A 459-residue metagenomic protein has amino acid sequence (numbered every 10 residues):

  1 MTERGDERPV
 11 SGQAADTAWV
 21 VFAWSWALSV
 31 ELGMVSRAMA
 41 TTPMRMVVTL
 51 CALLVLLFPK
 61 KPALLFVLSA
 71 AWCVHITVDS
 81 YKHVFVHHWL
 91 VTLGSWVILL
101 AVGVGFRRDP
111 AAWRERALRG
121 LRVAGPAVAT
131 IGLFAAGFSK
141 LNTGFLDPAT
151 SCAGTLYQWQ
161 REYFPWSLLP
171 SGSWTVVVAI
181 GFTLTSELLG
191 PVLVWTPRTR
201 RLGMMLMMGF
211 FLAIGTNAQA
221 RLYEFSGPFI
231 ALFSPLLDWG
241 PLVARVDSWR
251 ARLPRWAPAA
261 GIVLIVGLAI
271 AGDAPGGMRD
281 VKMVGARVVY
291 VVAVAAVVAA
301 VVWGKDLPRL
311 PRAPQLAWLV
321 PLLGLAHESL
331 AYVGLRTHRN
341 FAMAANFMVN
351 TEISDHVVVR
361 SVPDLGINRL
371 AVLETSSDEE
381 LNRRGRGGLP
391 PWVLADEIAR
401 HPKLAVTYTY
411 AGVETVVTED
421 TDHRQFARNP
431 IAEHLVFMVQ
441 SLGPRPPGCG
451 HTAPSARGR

Functional and structural regions predicted by a protein language model:
E3-W24, K61-A63, W249-A257: N-terminal membrane topogenic signal
V20-E31, T42-C73, V123-L141, T175-N217 (+4 more regions): Functionalized membrane-embedded alpha-helices
L32-A38, V74-K82, T216-N217, V266-D280 (+1 more regions): Juxtamembrane "helix-exit" motif on the non-cytosolic side of transmembrane helices
V104-R119, L237-A257, A300-R309: Membrane-interface junctions at the ends of membrane-embedded or membrane-associated helices
A127, P258-I265, G285-L335: Internal/C-terminal transmembrane anchor helices
T130-S186, R336: Membrane-interfacial catalytic/cofactor-binding modules of polytopic membrane enzymes
S139-N142, G276, L322-V349: Hydrophobic alpha-helical transmembrane segments in integral membrane proteins
A342-R459: Extracytosolic and intramembrane catalytic regions of membrane-associated proteins in envelope/secretory systems
